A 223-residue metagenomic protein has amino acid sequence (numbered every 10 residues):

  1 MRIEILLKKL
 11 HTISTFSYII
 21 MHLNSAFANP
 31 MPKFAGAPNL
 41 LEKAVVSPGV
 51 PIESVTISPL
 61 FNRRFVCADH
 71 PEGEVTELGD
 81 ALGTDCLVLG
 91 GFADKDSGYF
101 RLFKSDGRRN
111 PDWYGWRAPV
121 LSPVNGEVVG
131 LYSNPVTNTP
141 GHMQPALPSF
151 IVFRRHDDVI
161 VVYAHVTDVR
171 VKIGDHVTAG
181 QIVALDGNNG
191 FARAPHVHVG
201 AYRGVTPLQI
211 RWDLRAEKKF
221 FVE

Functional and structural regions predicted by a protein language model:
I3-I13: Bacterial N-terminal signal peptides that target proteins for export
S14-H22: Bacterial N-terminal signal peptides
A26-A28: Boundary at the C-terminal end of the N-terminal hydrophobic targeting segment
M31-L147: Surface-exposed, glycine-biased beta-strand/turn segments
F34-S58, V66-E74, L147, D168-N188 (+1 more regions): Acidic, glycine-rich catalytic/binding loops that coordinate metals and/or anionic ligands
Y114, L121, H156-G180: Short histidine-centered loop motifs in beta-beta connectors
N138-P140, D186-H198: Active-site loop architecture of trypsin-fold serine endopeptidases
P145-V159: OB-fold (S1/OB) nucleic-acid-binding surfaces
